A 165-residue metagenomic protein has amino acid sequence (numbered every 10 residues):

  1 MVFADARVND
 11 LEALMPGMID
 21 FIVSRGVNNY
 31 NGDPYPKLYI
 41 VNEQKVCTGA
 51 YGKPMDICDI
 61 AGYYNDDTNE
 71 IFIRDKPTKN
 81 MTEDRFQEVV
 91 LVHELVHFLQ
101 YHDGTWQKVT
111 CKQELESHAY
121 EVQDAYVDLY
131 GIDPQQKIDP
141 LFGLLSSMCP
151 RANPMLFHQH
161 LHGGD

Functional and structural regions predicted by a protein language model:
M1-A6, N69-D75, D103: Acidic/histidine-rich, surface-exposed loop or edge segments in extracytoplasmic proteins
A6-I71, Y130: Auxiliary, metal-adjacent structural segments of Zn-dependent hydrolase domains
K53-P54, G104-T110, F142: Flexible, surface-exposed loop/gating regions in the mature catalytic domains of secreted/periplasmic hydrolases
I73-L91: Short pre-active-site segment immediately N-terminal to the catalytic Zn-binding motif
T82, L99, K108-V109: Mature extracytoplasmic domains of secretory-pathway proteins
V89-H102: Active-site recognition of the HExxH zinc-binding catalytic motif
T110-L145: Post-HExxH zinc-binding segment in Zn-dependent metallohydrolases
G143-D165: Short, low-complexity, Pro/Ser/Thr/Gly-rich segments in the mature regions of secreted, periplasmic
